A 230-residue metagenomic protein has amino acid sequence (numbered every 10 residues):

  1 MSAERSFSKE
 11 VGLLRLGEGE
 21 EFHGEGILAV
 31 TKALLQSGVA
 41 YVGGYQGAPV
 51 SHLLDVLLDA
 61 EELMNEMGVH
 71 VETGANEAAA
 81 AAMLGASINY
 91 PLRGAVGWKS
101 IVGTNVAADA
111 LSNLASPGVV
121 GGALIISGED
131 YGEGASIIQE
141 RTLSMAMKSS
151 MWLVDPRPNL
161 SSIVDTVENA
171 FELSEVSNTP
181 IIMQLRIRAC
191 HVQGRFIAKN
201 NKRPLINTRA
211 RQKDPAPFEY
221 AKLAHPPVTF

Functional and structural regions predicted by a protein language model:
M1-I27, R157-F230: Flexible, low-complexity linker and terminal segments
S2-A82, N105-S112, N169, R195 (+1 more regions): Metallocofactor- and cofactor-centric catalytic cores in central/energy metabolism, strongly enriched
G43-G44, G94-G97, I181-L185: Short beta-strand segments at enzyme active-site cores
A48-E175: Thiamine diphosphate
